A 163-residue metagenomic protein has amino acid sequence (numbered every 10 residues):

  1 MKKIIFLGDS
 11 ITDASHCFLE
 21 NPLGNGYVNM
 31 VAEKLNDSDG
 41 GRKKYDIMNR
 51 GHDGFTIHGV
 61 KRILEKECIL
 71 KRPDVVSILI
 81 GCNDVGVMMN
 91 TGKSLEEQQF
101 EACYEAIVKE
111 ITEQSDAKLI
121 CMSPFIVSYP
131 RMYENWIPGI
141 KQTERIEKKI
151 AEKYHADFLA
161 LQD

Functional and structural regions predicted by a protein language model:
M1-D53, H58, L64-R72: Serine-esterase "nucleophile elbow" of acetyl-processing enzymes
E33-K43, K61-D163: Alpha-helical cap/lid subdomain in secreted, periplasmic, or secretory-pathway luminal O-acyl-processing enzymes
